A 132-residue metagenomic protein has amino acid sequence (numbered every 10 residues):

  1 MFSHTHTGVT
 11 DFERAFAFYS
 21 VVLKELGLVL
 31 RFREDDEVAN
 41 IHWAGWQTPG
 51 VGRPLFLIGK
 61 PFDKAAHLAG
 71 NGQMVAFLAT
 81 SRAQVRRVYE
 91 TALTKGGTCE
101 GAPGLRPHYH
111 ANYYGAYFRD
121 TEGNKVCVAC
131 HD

Functional and structural regions predicted by a protein language model:
M1-F16, V75, H131-D132: N-terminal beta-strand motif that seeds the catalytic metal site of vicinal oxygen chelate
G8-R53: Core segments of cupin and vicinal oxygen chelate
T10-R14, V75-A116, T121: Vicinal oxygen chelate
D35-D36, D63, P103-H108: Short, solvent-exposed loop/turn elements at beta->coil junctions and helix N-caps that rim active or binding pockets
V38-Q84: Long, continuous compositionally biased terminal/linker segments
G45-V51, F118-T121, H131: Active-site beta-strand termini and strand-to-loop segments that position acidic
P54-K60, Y117, V126-C130: Conserved beta-strand in the GNAT
